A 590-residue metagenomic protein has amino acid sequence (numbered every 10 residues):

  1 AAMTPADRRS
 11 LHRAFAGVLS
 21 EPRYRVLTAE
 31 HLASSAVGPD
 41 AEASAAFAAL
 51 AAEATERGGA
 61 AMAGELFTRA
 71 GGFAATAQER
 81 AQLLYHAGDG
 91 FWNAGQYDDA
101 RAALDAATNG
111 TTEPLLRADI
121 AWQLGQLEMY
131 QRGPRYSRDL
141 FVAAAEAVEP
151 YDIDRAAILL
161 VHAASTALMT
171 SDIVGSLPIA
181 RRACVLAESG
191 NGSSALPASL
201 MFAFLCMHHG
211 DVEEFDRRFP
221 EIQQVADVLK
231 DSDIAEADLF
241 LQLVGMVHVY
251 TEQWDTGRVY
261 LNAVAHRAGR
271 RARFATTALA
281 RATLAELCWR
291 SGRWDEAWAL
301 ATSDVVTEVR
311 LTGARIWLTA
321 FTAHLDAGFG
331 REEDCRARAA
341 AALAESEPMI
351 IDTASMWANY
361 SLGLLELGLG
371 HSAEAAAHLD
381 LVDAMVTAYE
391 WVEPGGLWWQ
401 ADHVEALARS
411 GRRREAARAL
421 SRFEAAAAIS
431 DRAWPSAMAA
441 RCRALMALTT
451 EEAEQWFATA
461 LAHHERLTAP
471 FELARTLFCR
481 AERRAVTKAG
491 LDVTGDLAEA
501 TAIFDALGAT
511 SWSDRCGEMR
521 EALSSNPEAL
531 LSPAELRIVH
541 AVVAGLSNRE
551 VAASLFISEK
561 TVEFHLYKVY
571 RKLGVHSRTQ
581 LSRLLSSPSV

Functional and structural regions predicted by a protein language model:
A1-F73, L186, G411-R414, K572: Short secondary-structure boundary elements
P5, R9, R25, D40 (+19 more regions): TPR-repeat structural position
R8, T28, P39-A43, A63 (+16 more regions): Residues that mark the junctions of alpha-helical repeat units in TPR/alpha-solenoid scaffolds
H12, R25-T28, L32, A46-L50 (+17 more regions): TPR repeat positional signature
V18, H31-S34, E53, F73 (+14 more regions): Residue-level signature for tetratricopeptide repeat
S20, A60-T68, A74-L325: Internal alpha-solenoid helical repeat scaffolds
R57, A94, Q131, T170 (+10 more regions): Structural motif corresponding to the intra-repeat A-B loop/turn of tetratricopeptide repeats
E521-V590: Helix-turn-helix DNA-binding segment
